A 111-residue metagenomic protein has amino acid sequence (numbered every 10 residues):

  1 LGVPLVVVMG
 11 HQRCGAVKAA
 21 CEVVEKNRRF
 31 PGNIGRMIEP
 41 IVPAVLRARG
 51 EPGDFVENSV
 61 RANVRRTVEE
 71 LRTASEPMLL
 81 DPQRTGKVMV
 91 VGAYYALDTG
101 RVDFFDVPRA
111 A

Functional and structural regions predicted by a protein language model:
L1-P4, G15-A111: Divalent-metal-activated hydrolytic enzyme cores
V8: Conserved functional hotspot residues or short segments at active or partner-binding sites across diverse domains
